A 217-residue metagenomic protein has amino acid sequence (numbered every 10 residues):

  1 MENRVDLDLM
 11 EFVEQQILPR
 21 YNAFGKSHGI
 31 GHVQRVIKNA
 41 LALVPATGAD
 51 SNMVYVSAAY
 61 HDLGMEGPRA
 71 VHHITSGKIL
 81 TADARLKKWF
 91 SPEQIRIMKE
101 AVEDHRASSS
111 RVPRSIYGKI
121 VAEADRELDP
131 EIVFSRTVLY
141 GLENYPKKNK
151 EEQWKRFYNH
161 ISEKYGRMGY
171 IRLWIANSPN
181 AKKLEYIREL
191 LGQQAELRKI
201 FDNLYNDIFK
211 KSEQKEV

Functional and structural regions predicted by a protein language model:
E2-P19: Short alpha-helical hairpin
N3, N22-G48, Y60, S110-V217: Divalent metal-dependent phosphate-bond-processing catalytic cores, especially two-metal-ion Mg2+/Mn2+ enzymes that act
Y21-F24, V44, D62-G67, A84 (+2 more regions): Short amphipathic alpha-helical interaction patches enriched in hydrophobic/aromatic residues with interspersed Lys/Arg
V36, V71-L86: An active-site-proximal "capping" alpha-helix that borders the catalytic cofactor pocket
S51-P68, H72, S76, I97-R106: His-Asp-centered metal-binding catalytic motifs of divalent-metal-dependent phosphohydrolases/nucleases
H72-S76, Q94, I116, E123: Short acidic-hydrophobic sequence patches enriched in Asp/Glu that either
I79-S115: Hydrophobic, well-structured mid-protein blocks that either form specific transmembrane helices
